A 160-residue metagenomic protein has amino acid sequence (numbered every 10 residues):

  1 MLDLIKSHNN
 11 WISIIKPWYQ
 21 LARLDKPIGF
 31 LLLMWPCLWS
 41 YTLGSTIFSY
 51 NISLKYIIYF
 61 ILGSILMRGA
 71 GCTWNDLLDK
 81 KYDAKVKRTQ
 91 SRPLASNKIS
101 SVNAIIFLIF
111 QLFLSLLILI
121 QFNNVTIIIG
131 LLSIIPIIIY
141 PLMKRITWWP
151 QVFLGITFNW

Functional and structural regions predicted by a protein language model:
L2-K16, C72-I99: Cytosolic, membrane-interface loops and tails of multi-pass inner-membrane proteins
H8, I12, L24, I47-K55 (+4 more regions): Juxtamembrane/transmembrane-helix boundary motifs in multi-pass membrane proteins
K16-G29, K98: Membrane interfacial helix-start motif at the N-side
Y19-Q20, R92-W160: Intramembrane alpha-helical segments
L24-L43: The first (N-terminal) embedded transmembrane alpha-helix
I28-L32, N51, K55-Y59, G63 (+3 more regions): Alpha-helical transmembrane segments of integral membrane proteins
C37-L38, T42-L78, R88, L112-L116 (+2 more regions): Membrane-embedded alpha-helical segments that form the functional core of polytopic membrane enzymes, especially those
G44, F48, K80-D83, K144-W148: Perimembrane helix-loop junctions in membrane proteins
